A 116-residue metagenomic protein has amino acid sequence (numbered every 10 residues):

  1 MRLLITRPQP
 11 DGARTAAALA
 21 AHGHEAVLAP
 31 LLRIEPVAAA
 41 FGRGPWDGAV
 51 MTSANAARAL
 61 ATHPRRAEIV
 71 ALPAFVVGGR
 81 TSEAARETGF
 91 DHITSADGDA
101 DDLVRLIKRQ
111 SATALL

Functional and structural regions predicted by a protein language model:
M1-L116: Signature of uroporphyrinogen-III synthase
